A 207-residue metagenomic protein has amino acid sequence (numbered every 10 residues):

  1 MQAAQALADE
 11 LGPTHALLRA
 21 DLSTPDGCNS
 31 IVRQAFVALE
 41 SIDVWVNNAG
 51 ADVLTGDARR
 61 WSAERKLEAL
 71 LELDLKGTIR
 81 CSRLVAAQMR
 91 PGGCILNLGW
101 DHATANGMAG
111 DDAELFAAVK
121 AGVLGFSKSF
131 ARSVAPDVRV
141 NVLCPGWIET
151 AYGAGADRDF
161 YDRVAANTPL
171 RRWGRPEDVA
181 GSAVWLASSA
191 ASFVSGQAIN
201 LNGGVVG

Functional and structural regions predicted by a protein language model:
M1, R19-I31, D178: The beta1-alpha1 cofactor-binding region of Rossmann-like NAD(H)/NADP(H)-dependent oxidoreductases
D9, W61, A109-D112, C144-T168 (+1 more regions): A glycine/serine/threonine-rich, flexible loop-to-helix segment that serves as the NAD(P) cofactor-binding "lid"
N29, D52-A69, G107-L115, A154-A156: Conserved mid-core segment of classical short-chain dehydrogenase/reductases
R33, L73-P91, A131-R132, P136 (+1 more regions): Amphipathic alpha-helical dimer-interface segment in Rossmann-like NAD(P)H-dependent oxidoreductases
D43, R60-R80, L96, F116 (+2 more regions): Catalytic Tyr-X3-Lys loop
D52, G56, V184, S195-G207: Short C-terminal tail/terminal secondary-structure segment of NAD(P)H-dependent dehydrogenase/reductase domains
L96-G122, S127-A135, W147-I148: Catalytic loop of short-chain dehydrogenase/reductase
A135-R139, V194-G196: Short, small/polar-rich loop/turn modules that mediate ligand/substrate recognition or access, typified
